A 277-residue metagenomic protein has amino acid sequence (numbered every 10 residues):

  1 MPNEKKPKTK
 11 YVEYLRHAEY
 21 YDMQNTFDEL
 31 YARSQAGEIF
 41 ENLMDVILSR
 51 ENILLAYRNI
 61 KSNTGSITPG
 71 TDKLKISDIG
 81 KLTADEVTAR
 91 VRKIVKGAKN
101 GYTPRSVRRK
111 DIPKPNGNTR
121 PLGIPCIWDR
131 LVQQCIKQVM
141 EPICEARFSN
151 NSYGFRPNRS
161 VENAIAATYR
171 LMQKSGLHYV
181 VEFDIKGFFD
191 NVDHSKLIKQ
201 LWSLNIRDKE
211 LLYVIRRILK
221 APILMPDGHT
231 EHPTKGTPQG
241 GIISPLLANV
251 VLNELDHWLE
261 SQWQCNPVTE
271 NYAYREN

Functional and structural regions predicted by a protein language model:
M1-D85: Non-catalytic, polymerase-adjacent accessory regions of viral genome-replication enzymes
P2, D22, G123, I127-K137 (+8 more regions): Duplex nucleic acid-engaging cores and interfaces of nucleic-acid transaction enzymes
E13-R16, L43-V46, P121-C126, R130 (+4 more regions): Short, charged/polar micro-motifs that form catalytic or ligand-binding hotspots
A56-I60, C135, V214-L219: Short alpha-helical scaffolding segments that buttress acidic/His motifs in well-ordered protein cores
T71, Q138, F183-I185: Residues immediately flanking
D78-P104: Amphipathic alpha-helical blocks
Y102, S106, K110, N150-N151 (+3 more regions): Conserved polymerase palm-domain catalytic core
R105-T119, I124-P125, D129: Conserved beta-strand/loop block within the catalytic cores of divalent metal-dependent phospho-transfer/hydrolysis
